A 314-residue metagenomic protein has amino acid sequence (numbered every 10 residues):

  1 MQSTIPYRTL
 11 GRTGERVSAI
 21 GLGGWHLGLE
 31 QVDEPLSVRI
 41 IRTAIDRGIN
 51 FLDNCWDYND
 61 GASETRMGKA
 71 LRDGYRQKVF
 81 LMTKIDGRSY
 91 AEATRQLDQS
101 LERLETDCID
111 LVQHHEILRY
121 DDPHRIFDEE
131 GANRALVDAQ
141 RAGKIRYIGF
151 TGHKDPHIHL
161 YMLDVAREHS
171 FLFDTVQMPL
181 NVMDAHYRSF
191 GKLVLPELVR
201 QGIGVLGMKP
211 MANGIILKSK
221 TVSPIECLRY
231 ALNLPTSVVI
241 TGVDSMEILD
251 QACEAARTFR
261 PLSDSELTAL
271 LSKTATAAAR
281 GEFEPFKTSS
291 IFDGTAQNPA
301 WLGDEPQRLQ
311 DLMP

Functional and structural regions predicted by a protein language model:
M1-K78, A135, R141, M313-P314: N-terminal binding-site loop/beta-alpha segment at the start of enzyme catalytic domains that lines or forms
L10, L22, S37, A44 (+10 more regions): Conserved, mostly hydrophobic/aromatic
V17, I49, K78-V79, T106-I109 (+3 more regions): Local beta-strand N-terminus motif with an aromatic residue
H26-G28, W56-Y58, I85-R88, N181-A185 (+1 more regions): Short histidine/acidic/glycine/proline-rich micro-motifs that form metal- and phosphate-coordinating active-site loops
Q31, R88-L193, V199-L206: Glycine/proline-rich, positively charged, aromatic-decorated active-site loop/lid region on the catalytic face
P35, I45, N50, H169-L172 (+1 more regions): Structured C-terminal cap/extension of enzyme domains
T43, R47, R66-G74, Q99 (+8 more regions): Alpha-helical structural signal in soluble globular domains
F51-D57, M82-K84, R146-T151, Q177-M178 (+1 more regions): Short catalytic-loop micro-motif centered on adjacent basic/acidic residues
